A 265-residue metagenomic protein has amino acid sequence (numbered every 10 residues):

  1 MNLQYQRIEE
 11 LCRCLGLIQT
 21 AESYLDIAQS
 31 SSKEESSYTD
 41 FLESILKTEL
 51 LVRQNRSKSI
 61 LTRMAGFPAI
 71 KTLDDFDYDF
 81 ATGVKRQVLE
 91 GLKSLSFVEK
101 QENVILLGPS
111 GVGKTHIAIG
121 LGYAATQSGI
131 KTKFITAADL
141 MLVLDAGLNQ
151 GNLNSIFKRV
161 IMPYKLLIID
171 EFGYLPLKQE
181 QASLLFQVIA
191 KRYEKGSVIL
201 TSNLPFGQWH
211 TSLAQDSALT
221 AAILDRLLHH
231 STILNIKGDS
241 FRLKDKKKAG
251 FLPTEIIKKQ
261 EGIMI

Functional and structural regions predicted by a protein language model:
Q6-R13, E22-L25, D40-S44, D74 (+8 more regions): Solvent-exposed alpha-helical segments within well-ordered globular domains of core cellular machineries
E9, R13, L17-A69: Interdomain "pre-motor" coupling segment immediately N-terminal to P-loop NTPase/helicase cores
Y24, I135, L140-S155, R159 (+1 more regions): Replace "adjacent to P-loop NTPase cores in ATP/GTP-dependent enzymes" with "adjacent to NTP-binding cores
E43-S96, K100, F241-F251: AAA+ P-loop ATPase motor domain of ring mechanoenzymes
V84-M162, M264: Conserved P-loop
K131, K165-L166, V198: The start of beta-strands in P-loop NTPase/AAA+ ATPase cores
